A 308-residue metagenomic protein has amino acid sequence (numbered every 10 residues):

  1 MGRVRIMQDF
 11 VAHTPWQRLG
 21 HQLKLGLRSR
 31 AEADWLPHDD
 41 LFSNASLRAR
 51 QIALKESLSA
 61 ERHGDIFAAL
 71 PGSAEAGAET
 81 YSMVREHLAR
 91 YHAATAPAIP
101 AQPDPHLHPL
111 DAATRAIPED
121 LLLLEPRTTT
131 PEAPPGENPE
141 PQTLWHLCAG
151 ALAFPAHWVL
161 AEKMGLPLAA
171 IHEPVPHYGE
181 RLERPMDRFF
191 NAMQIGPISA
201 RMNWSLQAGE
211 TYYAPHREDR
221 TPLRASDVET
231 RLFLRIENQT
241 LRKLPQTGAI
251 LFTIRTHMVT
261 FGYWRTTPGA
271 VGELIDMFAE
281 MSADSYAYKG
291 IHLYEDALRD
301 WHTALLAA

Functional and structural regions predicted by a protein language model:
M1-A308: Extended, well-ordered protein cores
